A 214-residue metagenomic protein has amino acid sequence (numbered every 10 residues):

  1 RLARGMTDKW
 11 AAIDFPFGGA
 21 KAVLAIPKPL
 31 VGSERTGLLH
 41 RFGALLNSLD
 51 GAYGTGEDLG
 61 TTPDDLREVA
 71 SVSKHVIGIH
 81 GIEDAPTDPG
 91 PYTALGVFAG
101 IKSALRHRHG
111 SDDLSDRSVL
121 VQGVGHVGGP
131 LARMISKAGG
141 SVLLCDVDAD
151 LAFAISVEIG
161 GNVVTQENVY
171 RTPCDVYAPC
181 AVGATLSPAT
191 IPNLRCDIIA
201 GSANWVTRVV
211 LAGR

Functional and structural regions predicted by a protein language model:
R1-T87: N-terminal ligand-binding/catalytic initiation module
W10, H126-L131, A184-L186, T207-V209: Short glycine/serine/threonine-rich phosphate/pyrophosphate-binding segments that cradle anionic phosphate groups
A44, R133, F153, E167 (+2 more regions): Alpha-helical segments flanking ligand/cofactor-binding loops in enzyme cores
N47-G51, S115, S136-S141, T172 (+1 more regions): Short, surface-exposed connector motifs at secondary-structure boundaries
Y53-E57, I77-G81, L144-D146, V163-T165 (+2 more regions): General beta-strand structural signal in soluble alpha/beta enzymes
D88-C174: Glycine-rich phosphate/diphosphate-binding loop of Rossmann-like nucleotide-binding domains
I159-R195: Catalytic core of soluble alpha/beta enzymes
V182-R214: Rossmann-fold NAD(P)-binding glycine/threonine-rich loop
